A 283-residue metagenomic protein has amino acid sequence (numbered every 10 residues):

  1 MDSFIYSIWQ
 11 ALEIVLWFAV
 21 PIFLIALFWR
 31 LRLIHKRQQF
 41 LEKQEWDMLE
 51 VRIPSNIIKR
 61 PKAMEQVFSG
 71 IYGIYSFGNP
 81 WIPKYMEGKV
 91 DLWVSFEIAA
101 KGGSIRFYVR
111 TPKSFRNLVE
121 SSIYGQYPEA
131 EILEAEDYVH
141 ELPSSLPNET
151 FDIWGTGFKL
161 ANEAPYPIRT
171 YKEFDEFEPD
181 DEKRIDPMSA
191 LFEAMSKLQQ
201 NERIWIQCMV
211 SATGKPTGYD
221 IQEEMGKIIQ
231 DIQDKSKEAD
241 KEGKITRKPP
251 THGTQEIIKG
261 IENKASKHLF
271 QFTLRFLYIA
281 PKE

Functional and structural regions predicted by a protein language model:
D2-E283: Extended, folded cores of ATP/NTP-driven motor/assembly subunits in large transport and secretion machines
